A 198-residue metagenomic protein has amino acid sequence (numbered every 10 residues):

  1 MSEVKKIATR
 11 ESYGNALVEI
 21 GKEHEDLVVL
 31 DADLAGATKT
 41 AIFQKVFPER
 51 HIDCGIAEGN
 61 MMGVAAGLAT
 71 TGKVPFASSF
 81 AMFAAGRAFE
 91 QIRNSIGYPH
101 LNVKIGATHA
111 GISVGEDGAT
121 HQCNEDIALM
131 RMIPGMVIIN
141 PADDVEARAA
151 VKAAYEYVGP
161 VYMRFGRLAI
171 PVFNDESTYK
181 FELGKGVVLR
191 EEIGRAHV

Functional and structural regions predicted by a protein language model:
M1-R164, A169-F173, T178-L183, E191: Thiamine diphosphate
A196-V198: Conserved small/polar residues in nucleotide/adenosyl-binding loops
